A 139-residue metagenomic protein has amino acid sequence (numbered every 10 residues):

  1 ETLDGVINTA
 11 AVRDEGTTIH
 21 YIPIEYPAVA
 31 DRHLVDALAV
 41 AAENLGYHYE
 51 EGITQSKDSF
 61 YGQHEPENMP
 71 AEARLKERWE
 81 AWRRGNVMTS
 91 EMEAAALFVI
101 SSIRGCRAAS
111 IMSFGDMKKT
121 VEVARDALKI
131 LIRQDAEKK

Functional and structural regions predicted by a protein language model:
E1-K139: Accessory terminal and edge-of-domain segments that mediate assembly/interaction and cofactor placement around
